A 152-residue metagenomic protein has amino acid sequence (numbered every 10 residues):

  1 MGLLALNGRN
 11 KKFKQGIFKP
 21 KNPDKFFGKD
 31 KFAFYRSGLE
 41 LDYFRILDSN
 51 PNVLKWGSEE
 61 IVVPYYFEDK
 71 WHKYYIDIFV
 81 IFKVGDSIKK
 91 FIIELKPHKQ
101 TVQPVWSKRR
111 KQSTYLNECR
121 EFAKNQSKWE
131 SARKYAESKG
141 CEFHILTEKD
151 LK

Functional and structural regions predicted by a protein language model:
M1-K152: Electrostatic, structured charged patches in enzyme active sites and in nucleic-acid/phosphate-binding
